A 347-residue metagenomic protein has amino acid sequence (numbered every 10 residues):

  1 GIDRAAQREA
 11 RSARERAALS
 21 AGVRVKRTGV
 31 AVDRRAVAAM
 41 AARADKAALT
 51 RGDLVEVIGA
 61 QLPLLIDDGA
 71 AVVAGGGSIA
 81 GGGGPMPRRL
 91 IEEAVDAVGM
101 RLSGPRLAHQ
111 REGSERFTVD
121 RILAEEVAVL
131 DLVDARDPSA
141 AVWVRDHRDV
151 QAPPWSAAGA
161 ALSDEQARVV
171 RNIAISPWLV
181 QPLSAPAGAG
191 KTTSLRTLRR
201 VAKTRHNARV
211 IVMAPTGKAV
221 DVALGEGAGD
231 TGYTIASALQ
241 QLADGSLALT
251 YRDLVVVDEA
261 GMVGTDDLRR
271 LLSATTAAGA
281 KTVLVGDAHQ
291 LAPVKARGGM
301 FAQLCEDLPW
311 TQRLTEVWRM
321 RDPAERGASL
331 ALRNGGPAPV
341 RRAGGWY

Functional and structural regions predicted by a protein language model:
G1-L179, S184-A189, T193-T204, G217: Beta->alpha loop/short-helix hinge microenvironment recognizer with preference for catalytic Tyr/His contexts
A128, D137-A140, R168-V169, A288-Y347: Conserved helicase motor core of P-loop NTPases
L179, R209, R252-L254, A278-V283: Loop/turn-to-beta-strand initiation segments
V180-L183, V210, Q312: Conserved beta-strand position immediately N-terminal to the Walker
R209-L254: Inter-Walker segment of RecA-like/P-loop motor cores
L239, V263-G264, L291-A292: Catalytic P-loop NTPase motifs of RecA-like helicase/translocase cores
D258-E259, G286-A288: Walker B catalytic acidic pair
T265-A280, G298-Q303: Short, conserved "post-DEAD/DEAH" coupling segment immediately C-terminal to helicase motif II within the SF2/RecA-like
